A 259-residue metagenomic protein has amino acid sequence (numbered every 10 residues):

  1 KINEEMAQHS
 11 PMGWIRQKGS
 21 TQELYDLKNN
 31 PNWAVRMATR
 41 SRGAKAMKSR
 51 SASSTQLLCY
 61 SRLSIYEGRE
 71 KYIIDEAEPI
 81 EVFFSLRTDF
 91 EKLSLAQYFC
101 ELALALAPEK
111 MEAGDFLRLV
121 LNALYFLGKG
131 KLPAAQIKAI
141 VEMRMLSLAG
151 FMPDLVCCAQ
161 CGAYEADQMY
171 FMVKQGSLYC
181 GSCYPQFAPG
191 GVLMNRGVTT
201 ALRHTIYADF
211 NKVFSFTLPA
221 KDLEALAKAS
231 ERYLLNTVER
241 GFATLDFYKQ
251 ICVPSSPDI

Functional and structural regions predicted by a protein language model:
I2-I259: Non-catalytic alpha-helical scaffolds and adjoining flexible linkers that form interface surfaces for assembly
